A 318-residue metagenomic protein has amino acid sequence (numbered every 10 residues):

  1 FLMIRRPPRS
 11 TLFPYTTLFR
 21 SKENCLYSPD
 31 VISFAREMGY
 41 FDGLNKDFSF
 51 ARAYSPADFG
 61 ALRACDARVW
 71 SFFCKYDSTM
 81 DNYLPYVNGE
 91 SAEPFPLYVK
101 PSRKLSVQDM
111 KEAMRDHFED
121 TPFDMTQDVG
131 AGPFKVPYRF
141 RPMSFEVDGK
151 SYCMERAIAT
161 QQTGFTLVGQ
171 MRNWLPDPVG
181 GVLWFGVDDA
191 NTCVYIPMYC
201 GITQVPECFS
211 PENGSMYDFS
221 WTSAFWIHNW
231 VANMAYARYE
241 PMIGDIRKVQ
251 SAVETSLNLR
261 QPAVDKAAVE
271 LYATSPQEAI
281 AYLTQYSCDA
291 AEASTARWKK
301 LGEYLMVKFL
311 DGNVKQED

Functional and structural regions predicted by a protein language model:
M3-P7, T11-L18: Short, small-residue-biased leader/transition segments that mark boundaries at the very start of proteins
T11-Y15, D58, E303, V314: A periodicity- and composition-biased signal for non-globular, repetitive helical segments
T16-E146: Long, internal scaffold/assembly segments composed of regular secondary structure
D30-S33, S49, R68, D109 (+8 more regions): Exposed alpha-helical structural elements
Q108, E112-E119, G169, A281 (+3 more regions): A broad, structural surface signal
A131-P262: Substrate-recognition/cap regions that form aromatic- and gly/pro-loop-enriched pockets for small-molecule ligands
R247-D318: Histidine-centered catalytic/metal-binding microenvironments
